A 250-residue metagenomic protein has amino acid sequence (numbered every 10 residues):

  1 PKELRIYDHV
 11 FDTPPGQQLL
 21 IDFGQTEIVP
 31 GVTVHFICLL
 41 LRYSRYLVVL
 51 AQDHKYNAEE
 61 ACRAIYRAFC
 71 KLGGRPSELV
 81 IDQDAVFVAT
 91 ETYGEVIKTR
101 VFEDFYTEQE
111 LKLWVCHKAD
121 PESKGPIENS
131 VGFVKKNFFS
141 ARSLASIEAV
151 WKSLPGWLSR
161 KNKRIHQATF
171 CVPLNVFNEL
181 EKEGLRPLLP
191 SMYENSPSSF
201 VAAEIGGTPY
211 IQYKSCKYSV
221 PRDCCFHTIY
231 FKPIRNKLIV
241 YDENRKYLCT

Functional and structural regions predicted by a protein language model:
P1-L47, Y56-R63, E194-Q212: Mobile-element integrase/transposase regions, centering on the N-terminal DNA-binding/Zn-coordinating module
L50-R75: Active-site beta-loop-alpha junctions of metal-dependent nucleic acid enzymes, especially the RNase H-like/DDE
G74-G94: Acidic/histidine-rich, metal-coordinating catalytic segments
I81, T92, L113-K135, V150: RNase H-like two-metal-ion nuclease catalytic core shared by retroviral integrases and related mobile-element nucleases
E95-L113: Two-metal-ion acidic nuclease core segments, chiefly of the RNase H-like superfamily
V131-K232: Active-site-proximal acidic segments at structured loop/helix or strand boundaries that coordinate catalytic metals
R235-T250: C-terminal, non-catalytic macromolecule-binding modules
